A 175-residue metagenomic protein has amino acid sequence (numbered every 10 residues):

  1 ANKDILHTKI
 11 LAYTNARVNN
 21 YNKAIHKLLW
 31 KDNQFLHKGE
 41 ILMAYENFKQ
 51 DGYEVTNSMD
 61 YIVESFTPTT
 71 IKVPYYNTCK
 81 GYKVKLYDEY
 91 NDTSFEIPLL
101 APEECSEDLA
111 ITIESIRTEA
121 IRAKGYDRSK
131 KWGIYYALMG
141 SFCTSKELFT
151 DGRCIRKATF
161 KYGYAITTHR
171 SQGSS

Functional and structural regions predicted by a protein language model:
A1-I5: Conserved interdomain hinge at the start of the Helicase C-terminal
H7-S175: Core RecA-like ATPase module of SF1/SF2 helicases and allied nucleic-acid translocases
